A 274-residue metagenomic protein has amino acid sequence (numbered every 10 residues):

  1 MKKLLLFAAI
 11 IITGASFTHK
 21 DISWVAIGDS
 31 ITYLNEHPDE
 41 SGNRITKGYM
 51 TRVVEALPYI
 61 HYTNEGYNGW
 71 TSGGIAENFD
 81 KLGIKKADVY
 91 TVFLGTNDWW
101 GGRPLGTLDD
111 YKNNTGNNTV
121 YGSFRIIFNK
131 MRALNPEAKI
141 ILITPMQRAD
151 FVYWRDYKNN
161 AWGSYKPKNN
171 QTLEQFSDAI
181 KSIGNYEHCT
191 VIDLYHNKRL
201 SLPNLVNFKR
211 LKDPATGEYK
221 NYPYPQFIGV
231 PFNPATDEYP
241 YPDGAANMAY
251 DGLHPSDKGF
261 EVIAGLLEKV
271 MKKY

Functional and structural regions predicted by a protein language model:
L4-T13: Sec-dependent N-terminal signal peptides
A8, P38, S72, R199-S201 (+1 more regions): A broad, structure-centric signal for solvent-exposed, well-ordered loop/edge residues that line or flank functional
A15-G66, N78-A87: Serine-esterase "nucleophile elbow" of acetyl-processing enzymes
H19, T51-A56, A76-Y274: Alpha-helical cap/lid subdomain in secreted, periplasmic, or secretory-pathway luminal O-acyl-processing enzymes
Y33, E40, T71, A149 (+1 more regions): Flexible, glycine-rich phosphate/dinucleotide-binding loops and adjacent beta-alpha linkers at cofactor/substrate
N35-E36, G73, G101: Short N-terminal helix/helix-N-cap motif within the alpha/beta-hydrolase-1
E65-G69, M146: Short, solvent-exposed turn/loop segments enriched in Gly/Ser/Thr/Pro and often Arg
